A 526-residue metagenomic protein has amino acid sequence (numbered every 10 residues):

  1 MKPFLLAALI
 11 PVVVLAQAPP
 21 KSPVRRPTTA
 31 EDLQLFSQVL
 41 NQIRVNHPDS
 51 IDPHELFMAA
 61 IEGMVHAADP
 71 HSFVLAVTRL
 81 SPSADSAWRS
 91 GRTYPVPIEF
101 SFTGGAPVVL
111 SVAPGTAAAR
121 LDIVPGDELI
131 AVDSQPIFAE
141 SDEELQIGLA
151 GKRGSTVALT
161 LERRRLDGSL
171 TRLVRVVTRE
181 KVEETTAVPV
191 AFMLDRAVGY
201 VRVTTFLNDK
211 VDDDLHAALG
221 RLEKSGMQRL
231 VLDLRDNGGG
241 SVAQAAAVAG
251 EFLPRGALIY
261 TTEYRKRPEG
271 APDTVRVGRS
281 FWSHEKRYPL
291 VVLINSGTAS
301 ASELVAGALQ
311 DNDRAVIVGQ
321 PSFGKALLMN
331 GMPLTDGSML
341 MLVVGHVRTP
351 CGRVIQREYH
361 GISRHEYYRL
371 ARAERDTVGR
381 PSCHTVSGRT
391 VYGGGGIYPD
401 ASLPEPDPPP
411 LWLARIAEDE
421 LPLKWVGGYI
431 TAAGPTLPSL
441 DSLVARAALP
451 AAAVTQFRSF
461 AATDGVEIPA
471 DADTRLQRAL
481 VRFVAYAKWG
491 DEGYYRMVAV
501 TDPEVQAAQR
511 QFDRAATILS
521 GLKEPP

Functional and structural regions predicted by a protein language model:
M1-A8: Sec-dependent signal peptide recognition, specifically the positively charged N-region followed immediately by
A8-Q17: Hydrophobic h-region of N-terminal signal peptides that target proteins for export in Gram-negative bacteria
S22-D32, L40-P53, V108-S111, T116-V124 (+1 more regions): Cleft-lining beta-strand/loop regions that shape enzyme active-site pockets
V45-L110, G154-P189, Y260, A472 (+2 more regions): Extended, small/polar residue-biased N-terminal targeting/export presequences and adjacent propeptide/linker tracts
G126-E128: Structural motif
V132, M193-L194, P350, V386: Structural motif
S296-A299, G307, D311-V318, F323-G324 (+1 more regions): Acidic, polar loop-rich interaction surfaces within structured domains
V354-I355, Y359-P526: Conserved functional hotspot residues or short segments at active or partner-binding sites across diverse domains
